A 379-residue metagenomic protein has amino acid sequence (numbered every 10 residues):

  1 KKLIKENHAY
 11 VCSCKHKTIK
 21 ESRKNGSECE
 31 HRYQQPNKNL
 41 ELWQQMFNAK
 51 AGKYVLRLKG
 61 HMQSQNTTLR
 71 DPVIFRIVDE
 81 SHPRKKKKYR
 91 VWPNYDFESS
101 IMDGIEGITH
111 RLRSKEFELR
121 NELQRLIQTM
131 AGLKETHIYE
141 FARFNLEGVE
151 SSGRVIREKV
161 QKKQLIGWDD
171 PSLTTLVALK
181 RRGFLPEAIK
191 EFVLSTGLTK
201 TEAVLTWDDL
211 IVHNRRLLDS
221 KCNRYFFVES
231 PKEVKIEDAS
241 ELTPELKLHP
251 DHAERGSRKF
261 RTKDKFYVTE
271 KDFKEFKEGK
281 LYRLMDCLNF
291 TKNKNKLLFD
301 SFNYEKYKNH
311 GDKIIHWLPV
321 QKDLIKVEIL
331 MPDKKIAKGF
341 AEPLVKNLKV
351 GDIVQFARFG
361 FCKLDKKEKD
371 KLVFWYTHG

Functional and structural regions predicted by a protein language model:
K2-I156, Q164, N214, D219-N223 (+1 more regions): Active-site cores that bind ATP or allylic diphosphates and position pyrophosphate for catalysis
L58, I189, L364: A residue-level signal for conserved active-site and pocket-lining positions in enzyme catalytic cores
P93, E187, F359: Structured loop/turn residues at beta-strand edges in well-structured enzyme cores
T136-H213, L217: Long, charged, mostly alpha-helical binding arms that flank functional sites
R154-R157, L205, E237-A239, L372-G379: Zn2+-dependent metallopeptidase catalytic domains
K247-K366, F374-W375, G379: Substrate-recognition/cap regions that form aromatic- and gly/pro-loop-enriched pockets for small-molecule ligands
